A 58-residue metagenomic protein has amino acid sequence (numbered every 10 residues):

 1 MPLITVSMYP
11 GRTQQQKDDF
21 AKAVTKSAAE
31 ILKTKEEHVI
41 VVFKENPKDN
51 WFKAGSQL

Functional and structural regions predicted by a protein language model:
P2-L58: A domain-level signal for the structural core that forms small-molecule/cofactor-binding pockets and catalytic centers
